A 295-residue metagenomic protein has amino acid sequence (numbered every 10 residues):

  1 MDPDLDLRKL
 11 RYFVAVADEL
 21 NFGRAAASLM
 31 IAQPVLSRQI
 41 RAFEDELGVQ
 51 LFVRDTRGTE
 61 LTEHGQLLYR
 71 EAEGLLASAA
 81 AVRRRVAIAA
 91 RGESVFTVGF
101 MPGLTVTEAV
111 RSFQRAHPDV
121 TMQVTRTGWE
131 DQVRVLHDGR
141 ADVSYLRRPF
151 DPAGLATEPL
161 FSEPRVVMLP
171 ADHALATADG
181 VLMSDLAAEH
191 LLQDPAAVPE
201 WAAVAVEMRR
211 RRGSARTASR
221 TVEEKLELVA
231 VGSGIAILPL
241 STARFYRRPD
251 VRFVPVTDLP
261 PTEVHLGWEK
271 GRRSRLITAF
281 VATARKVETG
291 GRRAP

Functional and structural regions predicted by a protein language model:
M1-Q39, L68: N-terminal short secondary-structure element
L10, E46-V49, L68-V95: Alpha-helical linker/hinge and terminal dimerization helices associated with HTH transcriptional regulators
E44-L61: A short LG(V/I)-centered, amphipathic sequence patch enriched for acidic residue(s) preceding the LG motif
R91-P152: Central regulatory/effector-binding core of bacterial HTH transcription factors
T107, R147, D179-G213, S274-T278 (+1 more regions): Secondary-structure junction motif
E108, A243, V251-P295: A late-sequence structural motif
G128-A141, L146-R147, D194-R252: Hydrophobic hinge/microswitch elements
A156-A196, P261-R272: Hydrophobic/proline-rich hinge and linker segments of small-molecule sensing/allosteric domains, predominantly
